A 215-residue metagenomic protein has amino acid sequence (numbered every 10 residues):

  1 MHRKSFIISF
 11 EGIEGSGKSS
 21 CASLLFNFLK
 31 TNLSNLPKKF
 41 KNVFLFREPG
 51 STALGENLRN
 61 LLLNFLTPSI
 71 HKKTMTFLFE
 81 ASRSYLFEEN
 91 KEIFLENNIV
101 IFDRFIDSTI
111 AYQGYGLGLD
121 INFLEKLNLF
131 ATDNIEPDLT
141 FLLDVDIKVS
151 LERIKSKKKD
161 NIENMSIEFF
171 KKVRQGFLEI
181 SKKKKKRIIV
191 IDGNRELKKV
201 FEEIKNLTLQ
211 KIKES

Functional and structural regions predicted by a protein language model:
H2-R3, L24-F28, K148-S215: NTP-dependent small-molecule kinase module
I7: Walker A (P-loop) ATP-phosphate-binding motif of ABC ATPase nucleotide-binding domains
F10: Hydrophobic anchor at the beta1->P-loop junction of P-loop NTPases
G15: Walker A (P-loop) phosphate-binding loop of P-loop NTPases
K18: Conserved lysine of the Walker
C21: Hydrophobic positions on the alpha1 helix immediately C-terminal to the Walker A/P-loop
P37-T132: ATP-dependent small-molecule kinase phosphotransfer cores that center on conserved nucleotide phosphate-binding segments
R104, T109-Q175: A glycine- and Lys/Arg-enriched "phosphate-lid" helix/loop adjacent to the NTP-binding pocket of small-molecule kinases
